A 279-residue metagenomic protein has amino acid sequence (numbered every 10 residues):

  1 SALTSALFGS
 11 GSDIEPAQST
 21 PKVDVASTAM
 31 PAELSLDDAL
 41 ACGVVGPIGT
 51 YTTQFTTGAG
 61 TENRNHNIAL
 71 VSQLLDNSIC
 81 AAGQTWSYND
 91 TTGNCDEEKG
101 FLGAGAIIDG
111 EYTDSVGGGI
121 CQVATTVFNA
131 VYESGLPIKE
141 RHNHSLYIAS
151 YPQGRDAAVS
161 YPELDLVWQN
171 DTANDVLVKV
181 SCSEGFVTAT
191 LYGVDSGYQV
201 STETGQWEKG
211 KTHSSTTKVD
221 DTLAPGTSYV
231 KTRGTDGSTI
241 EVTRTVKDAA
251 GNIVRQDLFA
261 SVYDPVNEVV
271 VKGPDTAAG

Functional and structural regions predicted by a protein language model:
S1-G279: Well-ordered beta-sheet/strand-loop patches within structured domains
